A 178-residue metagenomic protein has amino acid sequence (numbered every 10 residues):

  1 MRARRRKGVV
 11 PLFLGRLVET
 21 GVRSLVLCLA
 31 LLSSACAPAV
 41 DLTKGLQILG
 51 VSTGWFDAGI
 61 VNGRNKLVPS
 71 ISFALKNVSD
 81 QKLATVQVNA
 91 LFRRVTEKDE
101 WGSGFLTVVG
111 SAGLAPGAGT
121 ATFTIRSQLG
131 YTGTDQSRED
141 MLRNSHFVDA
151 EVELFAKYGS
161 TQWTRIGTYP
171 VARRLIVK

Functional and structural regions predicted by a protein language model:
M1-S34: Sec-dependent bacterial lipoprotein signal peptides
A37-L67: Low-complexity, acidic Ser/Thr/Pro/Gly-rich terminal tails and inter-domain linkers that flank the onset of structured
G63-S72, I125: Contiguous beta-strand segments within globular domains
K66-L67, A84, H146-V148: Residue-level preference for beta-strand/loop junctions
L75-S79: Asparagine-centered strand-capping/turn motif at beta-strand->loop junctions
K82-K98: Short acidic, flexible loop segments centered on an aromatic residue
F105-E151, F155-G159, L175-I176: Short, solvent-exposed, Trp/other aromatic-anchored flexible loops in extracytoplasmic proteins
Q162-K178: Short beta-strand elements
